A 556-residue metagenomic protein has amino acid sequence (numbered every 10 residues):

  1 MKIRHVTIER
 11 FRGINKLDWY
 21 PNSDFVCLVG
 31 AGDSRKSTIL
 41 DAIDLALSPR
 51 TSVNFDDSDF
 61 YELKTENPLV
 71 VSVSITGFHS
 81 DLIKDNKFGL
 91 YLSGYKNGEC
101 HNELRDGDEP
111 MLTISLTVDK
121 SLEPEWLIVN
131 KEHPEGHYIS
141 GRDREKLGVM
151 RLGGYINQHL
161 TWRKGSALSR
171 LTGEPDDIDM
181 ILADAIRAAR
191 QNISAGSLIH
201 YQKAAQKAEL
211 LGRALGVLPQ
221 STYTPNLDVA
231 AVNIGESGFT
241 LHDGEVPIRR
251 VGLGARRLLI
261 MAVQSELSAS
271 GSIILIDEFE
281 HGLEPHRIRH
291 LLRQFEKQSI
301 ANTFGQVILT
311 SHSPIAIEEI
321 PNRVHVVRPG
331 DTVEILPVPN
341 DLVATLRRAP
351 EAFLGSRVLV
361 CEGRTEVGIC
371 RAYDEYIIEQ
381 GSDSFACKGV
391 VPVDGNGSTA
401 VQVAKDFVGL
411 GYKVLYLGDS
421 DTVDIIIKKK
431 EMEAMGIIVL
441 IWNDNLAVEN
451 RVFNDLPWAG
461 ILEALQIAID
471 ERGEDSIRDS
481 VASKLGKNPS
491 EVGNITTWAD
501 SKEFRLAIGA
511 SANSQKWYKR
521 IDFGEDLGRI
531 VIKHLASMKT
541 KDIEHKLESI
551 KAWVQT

Functional and structural regions predicted by a protein language model:
M1-S48, N54, I234-A352, D542-T556: Switch/communication elements of ASCE P-loop NTPase nucleotide-binding domains
L40-D108: Conserved P-loop NTP-binding catalytic core
E66-V71, P110-L112, E145-V149, S270-G271 (+5 more regions): Short glycine-/polar-rich loops that comprise or flank the Walker A/P-loop and associated switch/sensor motifs
I75-D81, K120-E123, I156-H159, E280 (+6 more regions): Conserved nucleotide-binding/hydrolysis micro-motifs of P-loop NTPases
K87-P175: A sensor for short, sequence-defined functional sites
W126, A167-L259, V263-I273: Extended helical coiled-coil dimerization/tether regions that scaffold and oligomerize large DNA-maintenance assemblies
H137-E209, V452-L462, Q466-A468: Coupling/switch segment of ABC-type P-loop NTPase heads
A352-L359, T365-T556: Acidic, Mg2+-coordinating catalytic modules of nucleic-acid enzymes
